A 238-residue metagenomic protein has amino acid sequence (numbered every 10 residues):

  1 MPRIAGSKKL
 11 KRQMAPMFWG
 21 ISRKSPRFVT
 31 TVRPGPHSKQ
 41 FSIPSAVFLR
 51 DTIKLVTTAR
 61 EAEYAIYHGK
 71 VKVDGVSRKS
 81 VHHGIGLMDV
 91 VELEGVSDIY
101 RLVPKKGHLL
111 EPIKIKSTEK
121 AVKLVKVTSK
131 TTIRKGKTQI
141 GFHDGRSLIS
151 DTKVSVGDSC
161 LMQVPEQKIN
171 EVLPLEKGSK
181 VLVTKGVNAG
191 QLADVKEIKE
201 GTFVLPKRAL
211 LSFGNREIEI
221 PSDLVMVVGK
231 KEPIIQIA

Functional and structural regions predicted by a protein language model:
M1-A238: Ferredoxin-like alpha/beta domains used as RNA- or RNAP-binding modules
